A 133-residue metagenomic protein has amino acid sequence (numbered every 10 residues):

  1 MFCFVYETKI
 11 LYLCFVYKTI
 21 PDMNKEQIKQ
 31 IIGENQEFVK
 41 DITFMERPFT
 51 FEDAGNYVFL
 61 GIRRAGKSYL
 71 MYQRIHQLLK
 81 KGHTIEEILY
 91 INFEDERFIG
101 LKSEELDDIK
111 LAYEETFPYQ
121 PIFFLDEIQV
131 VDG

Functional and structural regions predicted by a protein language model:
M1-G133: Phosphate-binding site recognition
